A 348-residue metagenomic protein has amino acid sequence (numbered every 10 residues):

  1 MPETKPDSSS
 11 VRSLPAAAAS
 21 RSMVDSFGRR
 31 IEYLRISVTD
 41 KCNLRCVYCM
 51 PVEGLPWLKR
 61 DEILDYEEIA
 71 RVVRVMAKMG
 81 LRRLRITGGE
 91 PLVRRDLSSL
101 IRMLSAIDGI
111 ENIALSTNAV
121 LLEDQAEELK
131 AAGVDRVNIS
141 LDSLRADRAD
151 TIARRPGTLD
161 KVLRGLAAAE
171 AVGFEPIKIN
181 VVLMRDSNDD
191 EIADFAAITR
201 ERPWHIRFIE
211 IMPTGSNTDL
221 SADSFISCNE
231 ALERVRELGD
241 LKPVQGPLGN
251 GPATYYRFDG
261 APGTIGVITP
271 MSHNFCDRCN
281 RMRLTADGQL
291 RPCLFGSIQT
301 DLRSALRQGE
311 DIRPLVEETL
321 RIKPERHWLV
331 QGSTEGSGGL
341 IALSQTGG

Functional and structural regions predicted by a protein language model:
M1-V24, H273-G348: Radical SAM enzyme core and accessory elements
P2-E111: Conserved alpha-helical substructure of the radical SAM core
E3-D7, L14-A16, D142, D147 (+3 more regions): Radical SAM enzyme [4Fe-4S]-AdoMet core and its adjacent flexible, acidic and glycine-rich loops/tails across
L44, A146-D147, N274, T300: Glycine-centered loop/turn positions within well-structured domains that cap or flank conserved ligand/cofactor-binding
Y48, V52-L55, C228, M282-T285: Secreted/processed peptides and extracellular or luminal domains of membrane proteins
V52-W57, D147, G215, Q299: Short glycine/proline- and charge-enriched loop/turn segments that cap or connect secondary-structure elements
I63-I86, V93-I209: Radical SAM/AdoMet-radical enzyme domain recognition
I265-V267, P292-C293: Short capping micro-motif at the N-terminus of alpha-helices
